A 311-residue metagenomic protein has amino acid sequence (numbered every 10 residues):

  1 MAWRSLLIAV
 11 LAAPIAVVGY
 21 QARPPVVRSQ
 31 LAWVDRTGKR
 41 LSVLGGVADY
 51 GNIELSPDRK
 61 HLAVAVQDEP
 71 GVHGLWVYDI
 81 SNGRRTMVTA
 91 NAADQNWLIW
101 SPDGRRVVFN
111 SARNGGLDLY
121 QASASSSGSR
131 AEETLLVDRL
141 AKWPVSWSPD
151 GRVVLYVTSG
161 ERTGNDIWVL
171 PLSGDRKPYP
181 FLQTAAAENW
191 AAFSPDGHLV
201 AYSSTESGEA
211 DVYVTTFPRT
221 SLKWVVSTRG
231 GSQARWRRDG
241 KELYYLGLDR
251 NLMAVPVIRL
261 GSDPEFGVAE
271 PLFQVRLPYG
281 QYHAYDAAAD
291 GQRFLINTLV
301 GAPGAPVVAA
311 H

Functional and structural regions predicted by a protein language model:
A2-A9: N-terminal Sec-pathway targeting helices
V10-A13, V17-V18, G46-A65, A90-A112 (+5 more regions): Conserved beta-propeller blade repeats
V17-L41: An edge-strand/N-cap motif at the start of beta-rich repeat modules
Q21-S29, N165-D166, R176, S262-R276 (+1 more regions): Predominantly five- to eight-bladed beta-propeller fold
A22-Q30, G45-D49, A63-L75, M87-N96 (+9 more regions): A flexible loop/linker signature enriched in serine peptidases of the S9 family
D35-K39, D79-G83, S123-G128, P171-R176 (+3 more regions): Short loop/turn segments that connect beta-strands within beta-propeller blades
K39-G45, R84-T89, A131-L136, P178-L182 (+2 more regions): A short beta-strand motif characteristic of beta-propeller blades
A284-H311: Blade-level signature of beta-propeller repeat domains, shared across WD40, Kelch, NHL, RCC1 and BNR/Asp-box propellers
